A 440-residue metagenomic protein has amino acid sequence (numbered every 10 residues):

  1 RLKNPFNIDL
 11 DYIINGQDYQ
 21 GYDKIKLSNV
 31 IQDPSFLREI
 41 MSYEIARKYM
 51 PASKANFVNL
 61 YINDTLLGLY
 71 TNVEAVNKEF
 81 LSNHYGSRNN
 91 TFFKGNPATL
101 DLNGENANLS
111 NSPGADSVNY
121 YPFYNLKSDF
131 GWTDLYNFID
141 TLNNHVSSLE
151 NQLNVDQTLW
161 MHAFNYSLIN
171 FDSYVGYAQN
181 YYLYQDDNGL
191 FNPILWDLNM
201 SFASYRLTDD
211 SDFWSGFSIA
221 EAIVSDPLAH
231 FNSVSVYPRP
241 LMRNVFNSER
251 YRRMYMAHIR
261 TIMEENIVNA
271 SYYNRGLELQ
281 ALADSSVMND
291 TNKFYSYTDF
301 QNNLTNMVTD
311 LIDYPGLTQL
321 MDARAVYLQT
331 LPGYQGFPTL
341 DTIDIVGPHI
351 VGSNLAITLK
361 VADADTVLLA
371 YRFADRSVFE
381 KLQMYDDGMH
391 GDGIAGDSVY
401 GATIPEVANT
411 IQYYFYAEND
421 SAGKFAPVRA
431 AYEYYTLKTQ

Functional and structural regions predicted by a protein language model:
R1, Y124-G176, N180-N354: Middle-to-C-terminal accessory/interaction subdomains
L2-N4, D23, K54-N56, T65-L69 (+12 more regions): Residues that flank catalytic or metal-binding motifs in active/ligand-binding sites
P5-N15, Y22-V30, K48-V58, I62-L168 (+2 more regions): Internal "kinase-insert"/substrate-recognition segments embedded within catalytic cores of ATP-dependent enzymes
K26-F36, G393-Y400: Aromatic/His-enriched, Gly/Pro-containing loop or helix-boundary segments that lie immediately adjacent to catalytic
I31-P51: A conserved alpha-helical element in kinase catalytic cores
I62-D64, D186-N188, N419-S421: Short acidic-glycine loop/turn motifs at beta-strand connectors
A323-Q440: Glycan-association/targeting regions that enable binding to alpha-glucans and other polysaccharides
